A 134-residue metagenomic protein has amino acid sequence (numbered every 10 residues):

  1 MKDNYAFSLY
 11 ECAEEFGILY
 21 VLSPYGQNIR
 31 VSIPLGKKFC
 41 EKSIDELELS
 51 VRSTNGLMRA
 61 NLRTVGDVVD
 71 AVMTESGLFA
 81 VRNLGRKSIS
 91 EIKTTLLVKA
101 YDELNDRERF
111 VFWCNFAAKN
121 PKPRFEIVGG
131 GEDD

Functional and structural regions predicted by a protein language model:
K2-G66, R86-D134: C-terminal extensions
L57, T64-V81: A short amphipathic alpha-helix within small helical-bundle interaction modules
